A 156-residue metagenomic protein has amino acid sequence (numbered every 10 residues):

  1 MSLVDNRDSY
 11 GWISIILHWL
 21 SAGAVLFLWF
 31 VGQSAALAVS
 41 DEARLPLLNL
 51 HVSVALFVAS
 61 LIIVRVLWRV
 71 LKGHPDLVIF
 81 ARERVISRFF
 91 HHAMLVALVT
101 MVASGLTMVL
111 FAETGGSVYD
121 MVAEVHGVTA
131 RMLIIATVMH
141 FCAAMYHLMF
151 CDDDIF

Functional and structural regions predicted by a protein language model:
M1-F156: Membrane-embedded alpha-helical bundles that constitute the cytochrome b-like, heme-associated redox core of multi-pass
